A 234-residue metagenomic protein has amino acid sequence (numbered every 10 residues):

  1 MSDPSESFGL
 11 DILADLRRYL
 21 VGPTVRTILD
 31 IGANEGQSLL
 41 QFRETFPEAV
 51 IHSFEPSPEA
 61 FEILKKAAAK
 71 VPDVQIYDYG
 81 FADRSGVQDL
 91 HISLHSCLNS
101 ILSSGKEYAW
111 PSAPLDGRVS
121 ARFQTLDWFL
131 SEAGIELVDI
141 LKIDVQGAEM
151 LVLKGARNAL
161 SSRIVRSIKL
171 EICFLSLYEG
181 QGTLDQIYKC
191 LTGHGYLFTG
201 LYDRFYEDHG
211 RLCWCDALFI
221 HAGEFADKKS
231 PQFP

Functional and structural regions predicted by a protein language model:
M1-P234: Phosphate/nucleotide-binding beta-alpha loop and adjacent structural elements of enzyme active sites
